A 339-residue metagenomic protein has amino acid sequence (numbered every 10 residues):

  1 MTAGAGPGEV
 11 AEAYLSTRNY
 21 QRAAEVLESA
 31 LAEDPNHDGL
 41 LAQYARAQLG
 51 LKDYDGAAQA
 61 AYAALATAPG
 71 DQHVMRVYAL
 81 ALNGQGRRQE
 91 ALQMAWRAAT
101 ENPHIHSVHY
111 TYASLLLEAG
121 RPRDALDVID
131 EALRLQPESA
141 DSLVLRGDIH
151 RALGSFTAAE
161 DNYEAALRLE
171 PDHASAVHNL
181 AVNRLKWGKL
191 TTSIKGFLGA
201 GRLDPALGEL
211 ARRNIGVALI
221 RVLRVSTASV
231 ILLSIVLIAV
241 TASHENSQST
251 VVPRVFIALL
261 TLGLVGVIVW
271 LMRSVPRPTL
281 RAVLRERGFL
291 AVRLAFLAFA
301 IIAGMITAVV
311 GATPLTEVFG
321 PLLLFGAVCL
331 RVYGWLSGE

Functional and structural regions predicted by a protein language model:
A3, H37, D71, I105 (+3 more regions): Residue-level recognition of tetratricopeptide repeat
L15, A42, L49, R76 (+5 more regions): Position-specific recognition of the canonical hydrophobic site in helix A of tetratricopeptide repeat
S29-A30, A63-L65, R97-A99, E131-L133 (+2 more regions): Canonical positions in the second alpha-helix
L40, V74, V108, S142 (+2 more regions): TPR alpha-solenoid repeat register
G216-E339: Helical anchoring/docking segments at protein termini
